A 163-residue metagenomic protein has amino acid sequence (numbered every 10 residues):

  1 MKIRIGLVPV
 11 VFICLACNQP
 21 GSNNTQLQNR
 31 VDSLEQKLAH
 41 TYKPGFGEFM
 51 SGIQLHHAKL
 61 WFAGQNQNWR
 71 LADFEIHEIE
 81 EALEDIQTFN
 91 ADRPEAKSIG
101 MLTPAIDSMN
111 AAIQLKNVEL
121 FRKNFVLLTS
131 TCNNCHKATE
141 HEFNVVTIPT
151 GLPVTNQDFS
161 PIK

Functional and structural regions predicted by a protein language model:
M1-L7: Bacterial N-terminal signal peptides that target proteins for export
I13-A16: C-terminal motif of bacterial Sec signal peptides marking the signal peptidase cleavage site
G21-W69: Immediate post-signal-peptide N-terminus of mature secreted/exported proteins
G64-N68, I113-L120: Short helix-adjacent coil turns
L71-A72, I79, F121: Solenoid-repeat scaffolds in large eukaryotic assemblies
A82-I99: Short, solvent-exposed, charged loop/turn and helix-capping segments that join or cap alpha-helices on peripheral
L128-T139: The canonical Cys-X-X-Cys-His
D158-K163: Short Fe-S-cluster ligation motifs
